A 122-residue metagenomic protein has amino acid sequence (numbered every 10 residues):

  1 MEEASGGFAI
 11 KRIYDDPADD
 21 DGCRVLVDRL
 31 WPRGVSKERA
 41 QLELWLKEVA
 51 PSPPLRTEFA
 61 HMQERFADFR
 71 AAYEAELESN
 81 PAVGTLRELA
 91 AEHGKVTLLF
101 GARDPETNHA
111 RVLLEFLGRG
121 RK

Functional and structural regions predicted by a protein language model:
M1-K122: Residues lining hydrophobic/aromatic ligand-binding pockets adjacent to catalytic sites
